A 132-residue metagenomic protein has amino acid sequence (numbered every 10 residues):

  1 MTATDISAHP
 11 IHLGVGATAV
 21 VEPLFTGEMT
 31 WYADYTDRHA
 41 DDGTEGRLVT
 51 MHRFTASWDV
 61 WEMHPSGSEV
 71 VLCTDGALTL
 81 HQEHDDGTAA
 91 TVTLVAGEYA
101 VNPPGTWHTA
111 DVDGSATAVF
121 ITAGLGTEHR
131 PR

Functional and structural regions predicted by a protein language model:
M1-W61: A short, N-terminal "cap"/entry segment at the start of jelly-roll beta-barrel domains of the cupin/DSBH fold
T2-G14, T109-R132: Double-stranded beta-helix
R38, W58-P65, Q82-E83, T91-V92 (+1 more regions): Short histidine-centered beta-strand/loop micro-motifs that create catalytic or ligand/metal-coordination sites
T44-E45, F54-W58, D75-T79, L125-E128: Short, charged/polar surface micro-motifs in flexible loops or helix N-caps
G46, G67-V70, S115-A116: Short, surface-exposed beta-edge/turn micro-motifs
P65-L80, H84: Short, conserved beta-strand element in jelly-roll/cupin
A77-T79, E98, T117: Structural motif
H84-P104: Short acidic-glycine-tyrosine-enriched beta hairpin
